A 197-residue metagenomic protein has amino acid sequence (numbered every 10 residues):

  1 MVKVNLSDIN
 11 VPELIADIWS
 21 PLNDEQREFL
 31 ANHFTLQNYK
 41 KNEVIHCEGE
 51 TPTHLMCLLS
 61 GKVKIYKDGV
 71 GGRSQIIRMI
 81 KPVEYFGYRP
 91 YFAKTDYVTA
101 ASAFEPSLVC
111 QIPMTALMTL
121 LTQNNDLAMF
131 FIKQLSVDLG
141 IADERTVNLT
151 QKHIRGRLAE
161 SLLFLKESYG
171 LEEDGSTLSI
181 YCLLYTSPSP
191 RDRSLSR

Functional and structural regions predicted by a protein language model:
M1-K41, Y85-F86, P90-F92: Cyclic nucleotide-binding regulatory module and flanking cytosolic helices
I18, E43-P106: Cyclic nucleotide-binding regulatory domains
Q26, R78-G140: Cyclic-nucleotide recognition modules
A31, T35, K133-S136, G140 (+1 more regions): Amphipathic, well-packed alpha-helical segments that form the structural scaffold of globular domains
Q37, M56, R78, S102 (+3 more regions): Residues that recognize and position ribonucleotide moieties
M118-T122, I141-Q151, L171-E172: Short helix-to-loop capping/linker segments positioned immediately adjacent to catalytic or ligand/cofactor-binding
T150, I154-R157, S161: N-terminal positioning helix adjacent to the helix-turn-helix/winged-helix DNA-binding module
L165-R191, R197: Phosphate-/nucleic-acid-contacting segments
